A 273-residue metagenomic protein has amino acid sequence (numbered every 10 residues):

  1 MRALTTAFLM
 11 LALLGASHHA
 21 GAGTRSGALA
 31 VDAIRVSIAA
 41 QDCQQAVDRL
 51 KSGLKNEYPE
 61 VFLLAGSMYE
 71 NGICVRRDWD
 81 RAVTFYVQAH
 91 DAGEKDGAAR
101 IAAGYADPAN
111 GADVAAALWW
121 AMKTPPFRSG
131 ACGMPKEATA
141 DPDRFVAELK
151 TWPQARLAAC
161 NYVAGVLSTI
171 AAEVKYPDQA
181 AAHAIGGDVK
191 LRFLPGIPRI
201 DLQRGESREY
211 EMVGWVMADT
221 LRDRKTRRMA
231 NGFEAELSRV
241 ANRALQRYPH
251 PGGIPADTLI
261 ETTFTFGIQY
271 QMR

Functional and structural regions predicted by a protein language model:
A20-D48: N-terminal leader/linker segments that initiate helical-solenoid repeat arrays
R25-S26, Q41-D42, K55-P59, N71-I73 (+5 more regions): Short helix-capping/linker turns of helical repeat alpha-solenoids
A116-S168: Pro/Ala/Gly-rich low-complexity, hydrophilic intrinsically disordered segments
P142-T151, L194-N231, A235-R273: Conserved "boundary/linchpin" sites in short secondary-structure elements
L157-K190, T226-R227, A244-I254: Pro/Gly-rich coil/turn motifs and low-complexity linkers
